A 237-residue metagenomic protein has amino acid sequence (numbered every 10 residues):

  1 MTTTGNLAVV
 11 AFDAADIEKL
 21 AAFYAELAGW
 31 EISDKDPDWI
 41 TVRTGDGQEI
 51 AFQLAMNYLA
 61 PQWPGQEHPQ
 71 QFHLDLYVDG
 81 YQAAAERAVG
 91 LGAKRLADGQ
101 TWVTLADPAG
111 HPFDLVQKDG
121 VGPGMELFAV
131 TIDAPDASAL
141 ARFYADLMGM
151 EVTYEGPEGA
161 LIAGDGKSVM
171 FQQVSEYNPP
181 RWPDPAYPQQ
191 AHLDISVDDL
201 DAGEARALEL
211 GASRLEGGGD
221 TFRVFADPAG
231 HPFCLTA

Functional and structural regions predicted by a protein language model:
T2-M56, A83-A84, G90-D98, V103-T104 (+6 more regions): Core segments of cupin and vicinal oxygen chelate
L7, Q70-F72, Q189-A191: Eukaryotic phosphotyrosine signaling hubs
A11-D13, D75-Y77, T131-D133, D194-S196: Short hydrophobic/aromatic beta-strand micro-patches that form the beta-sheet surface supporting nucleotide- or nucleic
D46, D107-A109, D227-A229: Residue-level recognition of short loop/turn positions
G99-V121: Short, structured interface segments
L115-V121, Q173-S175, L235-A237: Short beta->alpha transition motifs characteristic of CBS
Q117-I132: Solvent-exposed, charged amphipathic helical/linker segments at domain boundaries
